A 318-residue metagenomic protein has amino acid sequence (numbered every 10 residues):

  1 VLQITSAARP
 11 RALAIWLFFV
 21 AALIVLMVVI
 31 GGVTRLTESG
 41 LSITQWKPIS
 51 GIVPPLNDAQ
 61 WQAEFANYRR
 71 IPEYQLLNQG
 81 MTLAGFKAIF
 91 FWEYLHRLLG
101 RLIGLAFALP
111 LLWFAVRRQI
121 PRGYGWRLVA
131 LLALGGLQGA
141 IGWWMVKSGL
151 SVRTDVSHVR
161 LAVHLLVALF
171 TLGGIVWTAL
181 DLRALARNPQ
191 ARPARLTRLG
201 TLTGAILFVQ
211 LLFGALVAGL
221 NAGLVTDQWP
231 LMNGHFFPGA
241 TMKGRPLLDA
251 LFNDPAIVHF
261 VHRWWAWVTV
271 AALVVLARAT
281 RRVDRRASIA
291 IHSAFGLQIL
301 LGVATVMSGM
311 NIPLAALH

Functional and structural regions predicted by a protein language model:
V1-L317: Polytopic transmembrane helical bundles with strong interfacial aromatic enrichment
